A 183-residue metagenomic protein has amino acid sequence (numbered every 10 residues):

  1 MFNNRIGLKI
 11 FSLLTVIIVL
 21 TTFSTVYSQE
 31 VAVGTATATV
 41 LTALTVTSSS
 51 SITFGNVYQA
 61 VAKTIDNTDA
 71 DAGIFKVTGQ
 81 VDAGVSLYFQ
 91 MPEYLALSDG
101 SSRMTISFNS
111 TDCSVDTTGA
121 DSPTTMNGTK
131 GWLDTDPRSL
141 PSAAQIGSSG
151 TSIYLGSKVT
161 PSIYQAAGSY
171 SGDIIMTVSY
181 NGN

Functional and structural regions predicted by a protein language model:
M1-G7: N-terminal secretory signal peptides that target proteins for export/translocation
G7, T25-S28: Selected N-terminal structured segments and early membrane-anchoring regions
F11-T22: Bacterial N-terminal signal peptides
Y27-R103, P141-N183: N-terminal small/polar-rich segments of proteins
T45-T47, S114-D116, A120-P123, P161: Short beta-strand segments and strand-loop junctions that repeat across beta-rich extracellular domains
D99-A120, W132: Acidic, negatively charged sequence tracts
D116-I146: Extended, solvent-exposed segments with strong compositional bias
